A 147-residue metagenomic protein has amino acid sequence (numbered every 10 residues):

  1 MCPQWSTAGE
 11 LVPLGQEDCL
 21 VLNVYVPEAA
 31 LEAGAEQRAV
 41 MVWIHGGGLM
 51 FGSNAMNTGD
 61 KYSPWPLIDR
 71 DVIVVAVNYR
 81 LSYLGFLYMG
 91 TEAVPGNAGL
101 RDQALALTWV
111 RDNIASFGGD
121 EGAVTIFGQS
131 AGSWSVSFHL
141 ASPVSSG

Functional and structural regions predicted by a protein language model:
M1-E10: An N-terminal hydrophobic leader/cap segment in hydrolases
G9-G147: Serine-hydrolase-like catalytic core of hydrolytic proteins
